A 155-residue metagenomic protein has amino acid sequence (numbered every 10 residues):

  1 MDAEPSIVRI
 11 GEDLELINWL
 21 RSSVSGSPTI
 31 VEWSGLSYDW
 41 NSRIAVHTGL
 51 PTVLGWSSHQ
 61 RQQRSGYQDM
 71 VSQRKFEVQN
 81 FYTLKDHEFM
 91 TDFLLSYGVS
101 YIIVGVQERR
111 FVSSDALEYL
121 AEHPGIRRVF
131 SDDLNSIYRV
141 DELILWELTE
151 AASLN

Functional and structural regions predicted by a protein language model:
M1-N155: Extracytoplasmic
